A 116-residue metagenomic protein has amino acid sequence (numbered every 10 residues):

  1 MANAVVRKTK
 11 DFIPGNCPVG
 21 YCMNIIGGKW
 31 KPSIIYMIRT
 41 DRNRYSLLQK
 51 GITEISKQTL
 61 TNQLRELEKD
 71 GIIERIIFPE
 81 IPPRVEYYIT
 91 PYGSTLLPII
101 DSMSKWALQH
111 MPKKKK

Functional and structural regions predicted by a protein language model:
M1-I13, G51, M111-K116: HhH-family (HhH-GPD) DNA N-glycosylase catalytic core used in base-excision repair
I13-T59, P83-E86: N-terminal helix-turn-helix DNA-binding core of bacterial DNA-binding proteins
V19, I100-A107, M111: Hydrophobic alpha-helical core bundles mediating ligand binding, dimerization, or RNAP-core interactions
Q63: Residues within the DNA-recognition helix of helix-turn-helix
E66: Alpha-helical DNA-recognition elements
G71: Glycine-centered, phosphate/nucleic-acid-interacting loop/turn motifs that mediate DNA/RNA or nucleotide
R75: Short beta-strand "wing" residues that participate in macromolecule-binding interfaces
P79-S102: Basic, amphipathic "hinge/linker" alpha-helix immediately C-terminal to the N-terminal HTH DNA-binding motif
